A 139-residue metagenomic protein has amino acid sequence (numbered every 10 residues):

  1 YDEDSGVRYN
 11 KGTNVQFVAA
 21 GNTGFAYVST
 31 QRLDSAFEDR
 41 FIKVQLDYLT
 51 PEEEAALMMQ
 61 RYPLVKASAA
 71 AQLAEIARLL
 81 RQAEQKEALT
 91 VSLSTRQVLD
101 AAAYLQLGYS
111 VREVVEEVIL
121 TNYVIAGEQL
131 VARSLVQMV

Functional and structural regions predicted by a protein language model:
Y1-V139: C-terminal regulatory/interaction module of P-loop NTP-utilizing enzymes
